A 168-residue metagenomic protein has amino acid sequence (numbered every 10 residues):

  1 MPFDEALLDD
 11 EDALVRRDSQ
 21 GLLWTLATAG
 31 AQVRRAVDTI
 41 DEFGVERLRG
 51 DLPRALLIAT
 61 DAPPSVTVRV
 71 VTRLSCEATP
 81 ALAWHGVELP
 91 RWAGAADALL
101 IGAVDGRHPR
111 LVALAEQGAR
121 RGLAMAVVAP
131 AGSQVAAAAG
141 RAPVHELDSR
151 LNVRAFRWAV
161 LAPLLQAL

Functional and structural regions predicted by a protein language model:
M1-T39: Cofactor-/ligand-binding subdomain signature composed of acidic, glycine-rich, tryptophan-containing flexible loops
E5, D10, L14, G21 (+4 more regions): Short, flexible coil/linker segments at or flanking structured domains
R35-G50: A short, well-structured juxtamembrane/interface segment
G50-L168: Glycine-rich phosphate-binding loops that contact phosphosugars or nucleotide phosphates
